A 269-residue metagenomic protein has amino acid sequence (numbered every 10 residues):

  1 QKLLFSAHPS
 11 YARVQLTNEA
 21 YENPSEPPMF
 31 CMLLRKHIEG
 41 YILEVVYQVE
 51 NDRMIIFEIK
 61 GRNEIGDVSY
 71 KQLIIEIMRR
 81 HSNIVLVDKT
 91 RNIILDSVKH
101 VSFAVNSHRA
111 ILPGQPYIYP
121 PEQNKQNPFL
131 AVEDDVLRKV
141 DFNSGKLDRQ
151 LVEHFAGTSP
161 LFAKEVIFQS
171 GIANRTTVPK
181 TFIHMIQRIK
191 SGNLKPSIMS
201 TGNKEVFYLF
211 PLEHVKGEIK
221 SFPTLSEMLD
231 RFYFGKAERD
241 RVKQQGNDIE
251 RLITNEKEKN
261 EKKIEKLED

Functional and structural regions predicted by a protein language model:
Q1-D269: Extended, highly charged segments
